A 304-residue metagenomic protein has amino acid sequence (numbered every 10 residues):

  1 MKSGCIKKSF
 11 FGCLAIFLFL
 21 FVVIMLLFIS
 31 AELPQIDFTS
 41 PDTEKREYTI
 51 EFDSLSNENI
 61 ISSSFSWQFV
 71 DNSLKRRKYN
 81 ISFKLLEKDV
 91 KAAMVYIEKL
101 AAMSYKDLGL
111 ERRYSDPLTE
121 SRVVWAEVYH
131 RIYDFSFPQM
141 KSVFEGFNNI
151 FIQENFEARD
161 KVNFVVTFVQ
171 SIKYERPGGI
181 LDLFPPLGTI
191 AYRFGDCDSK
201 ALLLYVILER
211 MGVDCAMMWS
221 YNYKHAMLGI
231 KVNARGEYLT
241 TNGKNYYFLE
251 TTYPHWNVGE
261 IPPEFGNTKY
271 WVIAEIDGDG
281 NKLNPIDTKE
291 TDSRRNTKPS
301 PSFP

Functional and structural regions predicted by a protein language model:
K2, I6-P304: A structural boundary/capping signal
